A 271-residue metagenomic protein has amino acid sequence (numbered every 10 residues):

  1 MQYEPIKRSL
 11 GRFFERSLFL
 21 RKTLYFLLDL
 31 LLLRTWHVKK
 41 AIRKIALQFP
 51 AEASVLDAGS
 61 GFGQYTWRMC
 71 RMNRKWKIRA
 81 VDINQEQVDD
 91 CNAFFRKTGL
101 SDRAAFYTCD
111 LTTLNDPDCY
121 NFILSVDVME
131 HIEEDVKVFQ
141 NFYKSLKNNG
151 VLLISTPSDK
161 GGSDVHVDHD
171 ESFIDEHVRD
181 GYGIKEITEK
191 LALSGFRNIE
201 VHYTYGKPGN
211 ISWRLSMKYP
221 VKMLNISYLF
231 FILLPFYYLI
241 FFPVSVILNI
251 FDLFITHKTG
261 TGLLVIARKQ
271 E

Functional and structural regions predicted by a protein language model:
Q2-H37, A41, Q64, I83-Q87 (+3 more regions): S-adenosyl-L-methionine-dependent methyltransferase catalytic module, highlighting the catalytic core
K39-A46, P50-H166, V265-A267: Conserved SAM-binding loop
Q270-E271: Generic C-terminal helix-cap and adjacent flexible tail
